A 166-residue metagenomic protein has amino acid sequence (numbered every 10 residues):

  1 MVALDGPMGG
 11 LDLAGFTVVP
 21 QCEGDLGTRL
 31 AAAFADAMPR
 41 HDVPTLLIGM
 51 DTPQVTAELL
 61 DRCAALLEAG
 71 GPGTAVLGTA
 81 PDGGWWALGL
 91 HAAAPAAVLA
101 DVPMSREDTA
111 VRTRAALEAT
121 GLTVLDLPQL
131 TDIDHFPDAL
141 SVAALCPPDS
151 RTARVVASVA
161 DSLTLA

Functional and structural regions predicted by a protein language model:
V2-G9: Short, polar loop motifs at secondary-structure junctions
D12-P44, R106-T109: Short phosphate-binding loop-to-helix
L46-I48: Short aromatic-hydrophobic micro-motifs that form the base-stacking/packing surface for donor nucleotide recognition
M50-T52: Short acidic donor-binding/metal-coordinating loop in glycosyltransferase active sites
V55-D82: Conserved donor-nucleotide/metal-binding helix-loop-beta segment in metal-dependent transferases, i.e., the alpha-helix
W85-A93: Conserved beta strand-loop-helix elements of the APE1-like EEP
A93-L117: Short, glycine-/small-residue-rich phosphate/pyrophosphate-handling segment
R112-A166: Conserved alpha/beta core of the MobA/IspD/sugar-nucleotide pyrophosphorylase nucleotidyltransferase superfamily
